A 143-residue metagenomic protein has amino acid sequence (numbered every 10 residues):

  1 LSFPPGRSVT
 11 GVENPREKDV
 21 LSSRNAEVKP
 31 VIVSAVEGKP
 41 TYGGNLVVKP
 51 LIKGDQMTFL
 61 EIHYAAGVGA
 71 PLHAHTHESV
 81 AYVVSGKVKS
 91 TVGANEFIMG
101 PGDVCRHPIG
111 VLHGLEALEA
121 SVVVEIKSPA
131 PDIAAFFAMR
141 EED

Functional and structural regions predicted by a protein language model:
F3-Q56, M139-D143: A short, N-terminal "cap"/entry segment at the start of jelly-roll beta-barrel domains of the cupin/DSBH fold
L60-A74: Conserved short histidine dyad/triad with adjacent acidic residue
P71-E78, V111: Histidine-centered catalytic micro-motifs
H77-V88: Glycine- and acidic-residue-biased ligand/ion/polar-headgroup-sensing regions
T91-N95, L118: Short strand-coil-strand connectors
A94-I109: Short acidic-glycine-tyrosine-enriched beta hairpin
I109-I133: Ligand-binding loop in jelly-roll beta-barrel domains
